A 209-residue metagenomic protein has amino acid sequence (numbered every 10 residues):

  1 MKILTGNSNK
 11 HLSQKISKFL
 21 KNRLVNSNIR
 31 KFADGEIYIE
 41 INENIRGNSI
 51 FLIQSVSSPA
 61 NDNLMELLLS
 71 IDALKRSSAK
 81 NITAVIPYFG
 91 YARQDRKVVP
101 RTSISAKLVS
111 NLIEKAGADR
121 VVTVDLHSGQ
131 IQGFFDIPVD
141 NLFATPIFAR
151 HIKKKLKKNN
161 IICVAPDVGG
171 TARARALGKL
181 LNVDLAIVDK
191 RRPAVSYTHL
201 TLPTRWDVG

Functional and structural regions predicted by a protein language model:
K2-H11, K15-G169, R175-K179, L185-A186 (+1 more regions): Active-site loop-to-helix "anion-binding N-cap" substructures in soluble metabolic enzymes
T198-T204: Conserved small/polar residues in nucleotide/adenosyl-binding loops
V208-G209: Hydrophobic alpha-helical segments, chiefly the membrane-spanning helices and signal/signal-anchor peptides
